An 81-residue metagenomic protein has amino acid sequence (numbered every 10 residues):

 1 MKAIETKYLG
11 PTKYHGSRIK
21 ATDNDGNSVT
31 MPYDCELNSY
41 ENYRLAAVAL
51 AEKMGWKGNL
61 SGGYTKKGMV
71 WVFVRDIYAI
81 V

Functional and structural regions predicted by a protein language model:
M1-V81: Catalytic phosphate/metal-binding cores of nucleic-acid and nucleotide-processing enzymes, i.e., regions that mediate
